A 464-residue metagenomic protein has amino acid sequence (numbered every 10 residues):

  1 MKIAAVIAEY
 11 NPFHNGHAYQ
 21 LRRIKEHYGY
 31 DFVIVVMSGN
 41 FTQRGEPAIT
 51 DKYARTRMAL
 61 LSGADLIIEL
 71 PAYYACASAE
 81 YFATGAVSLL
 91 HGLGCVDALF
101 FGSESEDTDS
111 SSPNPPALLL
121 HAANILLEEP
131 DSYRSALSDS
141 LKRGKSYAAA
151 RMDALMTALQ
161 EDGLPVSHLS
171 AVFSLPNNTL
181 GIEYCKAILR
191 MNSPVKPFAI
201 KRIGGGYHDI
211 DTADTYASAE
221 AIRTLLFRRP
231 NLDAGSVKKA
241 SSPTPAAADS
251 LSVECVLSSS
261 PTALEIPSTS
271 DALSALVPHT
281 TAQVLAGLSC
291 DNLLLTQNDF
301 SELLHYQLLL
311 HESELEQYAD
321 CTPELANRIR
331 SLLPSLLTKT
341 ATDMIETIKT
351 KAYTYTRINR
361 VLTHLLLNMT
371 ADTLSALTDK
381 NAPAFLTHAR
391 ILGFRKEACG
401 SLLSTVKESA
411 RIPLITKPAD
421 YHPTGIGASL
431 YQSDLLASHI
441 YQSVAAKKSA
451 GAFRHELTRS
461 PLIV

Functional and structural regions predicted by a protein language model:
M1-R55: N-terminal catalytic cores of NTP/NDP-binding nucleotidyl/phosphoryl-transfer enzymes
V6-I7, V36-M37, I68-L70, A199-I200: Short beta-strands and strand-loop turn motifs
R22-K25, T56-L60, K186-L189, R223: Class I S-adenosyl-L-methionine
K25-E26, L60, V87, H91-G92: Non-catalytic positions within long, well-ordered alpha-helices that form the structural scaffold/packing of enzyme
Y28-Y30, A64, C95-V96: Short, high-confidence coil segments that cap the C-terminus of an alpha-helix and link into the following beta-strand
L61-P71: A glycine-rich helix N-cap at a beta->alpha junction
L70-V464: Active-site cores that bind ATP or allylic diphosphates and position pyrophosphate for catalysis
